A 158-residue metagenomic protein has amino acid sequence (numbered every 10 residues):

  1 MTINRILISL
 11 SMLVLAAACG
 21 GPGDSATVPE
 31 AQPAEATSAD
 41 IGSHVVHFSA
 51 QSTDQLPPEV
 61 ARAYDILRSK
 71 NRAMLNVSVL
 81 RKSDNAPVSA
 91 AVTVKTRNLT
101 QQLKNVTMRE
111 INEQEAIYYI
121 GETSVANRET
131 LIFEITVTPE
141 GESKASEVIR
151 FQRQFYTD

Functional and structural regions predicted by a protein language model:
M1-I8: Bacterial N-terminal signal peptides that target proteins for export
L15-A18: C-terminal motif of bacterial Sec signal peptides marking the signal peptidase cleavage site
G23-A34: Short, low-complexity, disordered segments immediately C-terminal to signal peptides in bacterial exported proteins
A36-S69: Post-signal-peptide N-terminal segment of Sec-exported extracytoplasmic proteins
L67-N105, E110-Q114: Mid-length scaffold segments of soluble, non-membrane domains
R109-E134: Short, solvent-exposed, Trp/other aromatic-anchored flexible loops in extracytoplasmic proteins
I111, Q152-D158: Short beta-strand edge segments in extracellular beta-sheet folds
P139-E147: Short acidic/polar inter-strand loop motif in beta-rich domains
